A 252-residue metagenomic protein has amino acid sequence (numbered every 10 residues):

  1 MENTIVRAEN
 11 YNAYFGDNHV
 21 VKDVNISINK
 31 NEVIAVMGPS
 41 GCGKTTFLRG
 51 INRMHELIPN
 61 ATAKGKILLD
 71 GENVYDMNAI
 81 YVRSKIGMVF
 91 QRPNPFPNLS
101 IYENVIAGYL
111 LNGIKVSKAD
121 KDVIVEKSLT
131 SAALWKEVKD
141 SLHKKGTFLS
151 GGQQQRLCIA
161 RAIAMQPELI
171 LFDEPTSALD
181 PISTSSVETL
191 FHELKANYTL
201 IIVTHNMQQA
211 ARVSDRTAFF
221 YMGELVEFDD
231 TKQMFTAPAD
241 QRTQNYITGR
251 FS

Functional and structural regions predicted by a protein language model:
N52, I101-L111, D122, S214: Short helical segment in ABC ATPase nucleotide-binding domains corresponding to the A-loop/adjacent helical element
N60-T62, N73-G87, L111, A196 (+1 more regions): ABC ATPase NBD coupling module
K66-N73, K118-D140: Conserved ABC ATPase "signature" region
K144-L149, Q153: Conserved ABC ATPase signature
Q166: Conserved catalytic motifs of ABC-family nucleotide-binding domains
I170-D173: Catalytic Walker B motif of ABC-type/P-loop ATPase nucleotide-binding domains
F228-D229: ABC ATPase "signature
